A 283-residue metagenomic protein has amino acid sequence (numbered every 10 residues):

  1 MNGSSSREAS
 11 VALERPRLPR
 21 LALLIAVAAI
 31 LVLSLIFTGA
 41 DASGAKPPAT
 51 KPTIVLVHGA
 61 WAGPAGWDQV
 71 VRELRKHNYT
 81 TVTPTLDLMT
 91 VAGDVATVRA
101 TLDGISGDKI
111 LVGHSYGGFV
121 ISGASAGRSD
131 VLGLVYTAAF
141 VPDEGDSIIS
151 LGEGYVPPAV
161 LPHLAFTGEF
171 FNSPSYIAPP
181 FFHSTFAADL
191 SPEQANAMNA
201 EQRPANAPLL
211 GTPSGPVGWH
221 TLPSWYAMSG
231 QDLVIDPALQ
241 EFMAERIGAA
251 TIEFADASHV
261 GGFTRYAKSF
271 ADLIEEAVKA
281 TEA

Functional and structural regions predicted by a protein language model:
L33-A49: C-terminal region of N-terminal signal peptides and the immediate post-cleavage residues of exported proteins
T50-V91: Conserved HGGG/HGGXW glycine-rich cap/lid loop of the alpha/beta-hydrolase fold
V112-G117, I121: Gly/Ala-rich beta-loop-alpha elbow adjacent to hydrolase catalytic centers
D130-V131, V135-F170, N206-L209: Flexible "cap/lid" loop of the alpha/beta hydrolase fold
A197-G218: Active-site nucleophile elbow and catalytic-triad environment of alpha/beta-hydrolase enzymes
Y226-M228: Short beta-strand/loop motif that positions the catalytic acidic residue of the alpha/beta-hydrolase fold
G230-A257, A277: Conserved loop-alpha-helix segment in the C-terminal half of the alpha/beta-hydrolase fold that carries the catalytic
A250-A283: Catalytic active-site module of serine/aspartate enzymes centered on a nucleophile-bearing elbow/loop
